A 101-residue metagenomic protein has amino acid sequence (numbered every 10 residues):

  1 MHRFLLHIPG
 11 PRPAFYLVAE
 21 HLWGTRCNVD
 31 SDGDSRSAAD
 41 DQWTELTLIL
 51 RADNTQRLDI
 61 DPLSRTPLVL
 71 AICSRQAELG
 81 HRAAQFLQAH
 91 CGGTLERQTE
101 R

Functional and structural regions predicted by a protein language model:
M1-P13: Terminal, regulation- and interaction-focused segments at domain boundaries
F4-L5, H21, R57, F86: Acidic/proline-rich low-complexity IDRs
I8, S31, H90-C91: Intrinsically disordered, low-complexity segments enriched in small/polar residues
P11-R75: Short, intrinsically disordered low-complexity segments
L63-R101: Short, compact, well-ordered microdomains
